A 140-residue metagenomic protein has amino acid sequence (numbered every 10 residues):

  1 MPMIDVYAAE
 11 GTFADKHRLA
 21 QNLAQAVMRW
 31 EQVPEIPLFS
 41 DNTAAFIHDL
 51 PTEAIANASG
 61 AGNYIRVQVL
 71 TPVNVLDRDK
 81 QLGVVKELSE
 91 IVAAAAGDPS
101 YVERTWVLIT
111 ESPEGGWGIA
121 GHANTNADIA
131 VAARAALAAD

Functional and structural regions predicted by a protein language model:
P2-D140: A domain-level signal for the structural core that forms small-molecule/cofactor-binding pockets and catalytic centers
